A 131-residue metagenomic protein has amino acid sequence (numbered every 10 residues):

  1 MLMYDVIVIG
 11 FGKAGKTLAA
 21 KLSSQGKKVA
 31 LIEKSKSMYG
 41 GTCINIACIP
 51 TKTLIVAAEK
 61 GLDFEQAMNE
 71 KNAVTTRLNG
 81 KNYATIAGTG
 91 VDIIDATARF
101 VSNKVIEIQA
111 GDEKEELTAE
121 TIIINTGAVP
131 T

Functional and structural regions predicted by a protein language model:
M1-I9, K21-S24, K34-S35, Y39-I46 (+1 more regions): FAD-binding core/adjacent interface of flavoenzyme oxidoreductases
V6, F11-R77: Beta1-alpha1 glycine-rich phosphate/pyrophosphate-binding loop at the start of Rossmann-like nucleotide-binding domains
